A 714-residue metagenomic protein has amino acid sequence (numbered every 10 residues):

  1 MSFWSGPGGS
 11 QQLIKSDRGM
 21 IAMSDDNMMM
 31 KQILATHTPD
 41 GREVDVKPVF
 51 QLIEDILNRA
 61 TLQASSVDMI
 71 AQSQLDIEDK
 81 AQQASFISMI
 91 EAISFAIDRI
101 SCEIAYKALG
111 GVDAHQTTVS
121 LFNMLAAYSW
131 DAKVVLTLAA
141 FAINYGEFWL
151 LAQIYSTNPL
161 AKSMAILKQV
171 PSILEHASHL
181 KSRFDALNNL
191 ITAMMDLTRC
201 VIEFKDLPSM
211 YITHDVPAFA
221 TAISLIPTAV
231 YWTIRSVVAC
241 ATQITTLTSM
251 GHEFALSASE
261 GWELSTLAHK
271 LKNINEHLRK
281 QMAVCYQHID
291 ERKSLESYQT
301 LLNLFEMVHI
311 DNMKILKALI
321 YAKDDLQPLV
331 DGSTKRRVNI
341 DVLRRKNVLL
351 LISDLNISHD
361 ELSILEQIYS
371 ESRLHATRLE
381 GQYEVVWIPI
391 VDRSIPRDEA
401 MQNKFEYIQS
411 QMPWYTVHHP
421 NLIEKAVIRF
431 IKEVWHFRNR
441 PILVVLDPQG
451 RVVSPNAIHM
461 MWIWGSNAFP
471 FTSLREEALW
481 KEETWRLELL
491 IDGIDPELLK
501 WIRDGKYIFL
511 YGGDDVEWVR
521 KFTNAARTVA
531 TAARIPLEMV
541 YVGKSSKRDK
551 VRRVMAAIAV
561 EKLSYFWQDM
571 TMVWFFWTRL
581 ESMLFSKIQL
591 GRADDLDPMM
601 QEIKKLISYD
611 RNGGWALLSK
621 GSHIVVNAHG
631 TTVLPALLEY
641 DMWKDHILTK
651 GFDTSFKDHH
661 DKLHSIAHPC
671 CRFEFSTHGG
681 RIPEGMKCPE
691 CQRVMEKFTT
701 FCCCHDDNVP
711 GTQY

Functional and structural regions predicted by a protein language model:
S2-E384, V391-I408, V453-Y714: Non-globular targeting/processing and membrane-anchoring segments
V386, Y415-H419, V540-V542: General small-molecule cofactor/ligand-binding pocket signal
M412-H436, P441: Active-site-proximal specificity loops/subdomain of glycosyltransferases
F437-I458: HKD (HxKxxxxD) catalytic microenvironment of the phospholipase D
